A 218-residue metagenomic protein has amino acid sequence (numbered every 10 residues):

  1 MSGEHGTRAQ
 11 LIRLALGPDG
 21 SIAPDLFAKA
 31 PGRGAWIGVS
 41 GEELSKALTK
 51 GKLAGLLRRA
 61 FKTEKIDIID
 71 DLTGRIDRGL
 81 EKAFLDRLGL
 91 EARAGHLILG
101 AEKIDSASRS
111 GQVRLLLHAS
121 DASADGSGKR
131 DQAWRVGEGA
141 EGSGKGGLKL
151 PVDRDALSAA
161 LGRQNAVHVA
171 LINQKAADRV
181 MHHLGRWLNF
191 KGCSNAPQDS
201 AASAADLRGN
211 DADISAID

Functional and structural regions predicted by a protein language model:
M1, Q112, G128-G146: Short helix-coil boundary/hinge micro-motifs
M1-R59: N-terminal cysteine/histidine-rich coordination modules
H5-G6, E42-L44, D121-A124, R154-A156 (+1 more regions): Conserved nucleotide-binding/hydrolysis micro-motifs of P-loop NTPases
R33-G34, A94-G95, V113-L115, G142-G147 (+1 more regions): Short active-site oxyanion
E42-H118, S123-A124: Extended interfacial segments that mediate partner engagement and assembly in macromolecular machines
G89-R93, S108-R109, R135-E138, G162 (+1 more regions): Signal for well-folded cores of large energy- and translation-related assemblies
K149-A202: Helix-rich interaction surfaces within compact, conserved domain-sized segments that mediate assembly or partner
Q198-D218: Charge-patterned, long linear interaction tracts outside catalytic cores
